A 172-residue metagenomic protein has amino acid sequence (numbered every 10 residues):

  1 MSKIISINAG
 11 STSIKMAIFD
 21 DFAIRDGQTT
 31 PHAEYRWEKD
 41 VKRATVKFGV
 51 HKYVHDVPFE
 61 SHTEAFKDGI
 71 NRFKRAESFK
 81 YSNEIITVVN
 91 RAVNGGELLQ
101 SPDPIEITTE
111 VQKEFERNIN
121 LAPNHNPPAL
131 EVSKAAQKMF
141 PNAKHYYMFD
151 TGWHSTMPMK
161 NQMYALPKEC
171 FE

Functional and structural regions predicted by a protein language model:
M1-S2, I14, N83-I85, F140-K144: Short coil/turn connectors at secondary-structure junctions
I4-S6, S13-E60: Short glycine-rich, Thr/Ser-proximal phosphate-binding strand/loop in the N-terminal lobe of ATP-dependent enzymes
N8, A33, V88, D150: Residue-level signal for inorganic ion chemistry
E38-I86, V132: Conserved active-site "lid/cap" helical segment
V54-H55, E114-I119, E172: Short glycine/proline- and acidic residue-enriched helix-loop micro-motifs that form flexible lids or anion-recognition
D68, E114, E131, A135-K138: Alpha-helical scaffold segments in soluble metabolic enzymes
F73-H125, Y146, G152-M163: Short beta-strand-loop/turn "lid" adjacent to the catalytic site in phosphate-handling enzymes
L130, Q137-E172: ATP-dependent carbohydrate kinase catalytic cores
